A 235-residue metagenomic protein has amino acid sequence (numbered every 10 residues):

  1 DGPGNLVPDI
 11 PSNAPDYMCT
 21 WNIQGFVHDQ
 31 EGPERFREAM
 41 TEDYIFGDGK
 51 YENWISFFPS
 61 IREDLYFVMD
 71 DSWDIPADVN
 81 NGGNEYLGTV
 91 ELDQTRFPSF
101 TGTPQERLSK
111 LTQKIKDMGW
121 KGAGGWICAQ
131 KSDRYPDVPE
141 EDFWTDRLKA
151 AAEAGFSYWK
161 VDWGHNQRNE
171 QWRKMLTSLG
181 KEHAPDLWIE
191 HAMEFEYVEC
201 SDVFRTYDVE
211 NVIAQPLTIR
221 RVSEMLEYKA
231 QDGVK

Functional and structural regions predicted by a protein language model:
D1-L65: Carbohydrate-recognition beta-sandwich/jelly-roll modules in extracellular/periplasmic carbohydrate-active proteins
I61-K235: Aromatic- and carboxylate-enriched substrate-binding clefts and catalytic-loop regions of carbohydrate-active enzymes
